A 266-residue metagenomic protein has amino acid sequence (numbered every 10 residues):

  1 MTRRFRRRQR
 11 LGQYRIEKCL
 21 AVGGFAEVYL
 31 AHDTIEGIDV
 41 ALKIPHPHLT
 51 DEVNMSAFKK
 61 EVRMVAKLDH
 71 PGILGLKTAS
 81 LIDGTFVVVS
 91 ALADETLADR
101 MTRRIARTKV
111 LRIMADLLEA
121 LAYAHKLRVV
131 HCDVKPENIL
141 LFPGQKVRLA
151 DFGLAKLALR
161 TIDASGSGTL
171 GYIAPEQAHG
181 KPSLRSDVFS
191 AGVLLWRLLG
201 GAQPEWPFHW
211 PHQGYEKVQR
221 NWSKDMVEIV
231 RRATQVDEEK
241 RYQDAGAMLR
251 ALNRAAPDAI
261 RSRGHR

Functional and structural regions predicted by a protein language model:
E27: Conserved N-lobe ATP-binding subsite of Hanks-type protein kinase domains, especially the beta3 VAIK lysine
H46-K67: AlphaC helix of the eukaryotic protein kinase fold
A79: Activation-segment/catalytic-loop signature of the eukaryotic protein kinase fold
D83-T96: Conserved short submotifs of the Hanks-type protein kinase catalytic core that shape the nucleotide-binding pocket
L97-A106: AlphaC helix of the protein kinase catalytic domain
I113-M114: Activation segment signature within eukaryotic-like protein kinase domains
E119-V129: Protein kinase catalytic-loop region centered on the HRD/HxD motif
